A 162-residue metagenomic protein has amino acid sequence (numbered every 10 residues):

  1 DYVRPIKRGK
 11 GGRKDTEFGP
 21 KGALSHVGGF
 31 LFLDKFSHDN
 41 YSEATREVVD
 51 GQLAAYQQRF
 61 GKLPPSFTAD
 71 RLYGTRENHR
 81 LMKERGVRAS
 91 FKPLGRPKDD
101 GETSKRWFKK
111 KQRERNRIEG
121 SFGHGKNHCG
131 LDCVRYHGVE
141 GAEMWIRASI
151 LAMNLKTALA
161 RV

Functional and structural regions predicted by a protein language model:
D1-S66, R71, H79: Polybasic low-complexity intrinsically disordered regions
I6-R8, E77, D100-E102, W145-R147: Short, solvent-exposed polar/charged micro-motifs at secondary-structure junctions
G19, A44, V48-G51, Y73 (+4 more regions): Generic recognition of stable, solvent-exposed alpha-helical segments in well-folded globular domains
G19-K21, P64, E84-G86, R117 (+2 more regions): Active-site lining segments that contact anionic ligands and/or coordinate catalytic metals
L24, V49, P64-T75, M82 (+3 more regions): Short, conserved catalytic/metal-binding motifs centered on acidic residues
V27, Q52-A55, R59, R85 (+4 more regions): Generic, well-ordered alpha-helical scaffold segments in large soluble proteins
Q57-Q112, C133-R135: An internal, acidic/charged active-site-proximal segment that coordinates divalent cations and/or engages
R106, K110-V162: Basic, amphipathic alpha-helical segments enriched in Lys/Arg and hydrophobic/aromatic residues
